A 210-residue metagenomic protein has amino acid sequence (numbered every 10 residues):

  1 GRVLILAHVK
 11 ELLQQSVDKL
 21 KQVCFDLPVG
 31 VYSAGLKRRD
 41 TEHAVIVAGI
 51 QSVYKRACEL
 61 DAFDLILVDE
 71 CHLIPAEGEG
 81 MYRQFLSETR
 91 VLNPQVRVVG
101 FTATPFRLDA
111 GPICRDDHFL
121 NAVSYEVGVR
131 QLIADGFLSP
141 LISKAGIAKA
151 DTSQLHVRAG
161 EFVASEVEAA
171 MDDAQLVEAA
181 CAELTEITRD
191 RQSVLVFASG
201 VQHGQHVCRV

Functional and structural regions predicted by a protein language model:
G1: Walker A/P-loop NTP-binding motif
V9, A48-S52, F101-P105, A198-G200: A short beta-strand-to-loop transition that corresponds to the Sensor-1 phosphate-sensing loop of AAA+ P-loop ATPases
K10-G35: Conserved helix-turn-beta segment of the N-terminal RecA-like "Helicase ATP-binding" lobe in SF1/SF2 helicases
A34-L65: Conserved helix/coil segment N-terminal to the catalytic DExD/H
D69-E70: Walker B catalytic acidic pair
L73-S143: Post-DEXD/H (motif II) to motif III coupling segment of the RecA-like Helicase ATP-binding lobe
N121-A198: Conserved interdomain linker/interface between the two RecA-like ATPase lobes of SF2 helicase motors
G200-V210: Conserved helicase motor "Helicase C" RecA-like lobe of SF1/SF2 P-loop NTPases
